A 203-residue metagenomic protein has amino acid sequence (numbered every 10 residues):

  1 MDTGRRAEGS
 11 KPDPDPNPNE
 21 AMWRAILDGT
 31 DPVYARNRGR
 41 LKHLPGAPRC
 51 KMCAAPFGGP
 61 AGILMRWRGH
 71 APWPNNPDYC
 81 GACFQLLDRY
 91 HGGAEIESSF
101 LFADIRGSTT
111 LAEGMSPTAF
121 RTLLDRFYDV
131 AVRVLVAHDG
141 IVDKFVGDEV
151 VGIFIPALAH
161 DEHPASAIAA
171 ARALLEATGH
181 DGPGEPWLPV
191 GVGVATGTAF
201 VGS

Functional and structural regions predicted by a protein language model:
M1-K51: A broadly conserved sequence feature marking short terminus-proximal activation segments in nucleic acid-centric
D28, R89, H180-P183: Charged, solvent-exposed alpha-helical segments that act as regulatory interaction surfaces
Y34-V142, V146: Juxtacatalytic helix/coil linker segments that couple regulatory or sensory modules to the catalytic cores
R40, F100-R106, A171-P186: Hydrophobic transmembrane alpha-helix bundles
L123, F127, S166-A170, L174: Hydrophobic alpha-helical membrane-association signature
V134-S166, A177-S203: Catalytic core of nucleotidyl cyclases, primarily class III adenylyl/guanylyl cyclases
